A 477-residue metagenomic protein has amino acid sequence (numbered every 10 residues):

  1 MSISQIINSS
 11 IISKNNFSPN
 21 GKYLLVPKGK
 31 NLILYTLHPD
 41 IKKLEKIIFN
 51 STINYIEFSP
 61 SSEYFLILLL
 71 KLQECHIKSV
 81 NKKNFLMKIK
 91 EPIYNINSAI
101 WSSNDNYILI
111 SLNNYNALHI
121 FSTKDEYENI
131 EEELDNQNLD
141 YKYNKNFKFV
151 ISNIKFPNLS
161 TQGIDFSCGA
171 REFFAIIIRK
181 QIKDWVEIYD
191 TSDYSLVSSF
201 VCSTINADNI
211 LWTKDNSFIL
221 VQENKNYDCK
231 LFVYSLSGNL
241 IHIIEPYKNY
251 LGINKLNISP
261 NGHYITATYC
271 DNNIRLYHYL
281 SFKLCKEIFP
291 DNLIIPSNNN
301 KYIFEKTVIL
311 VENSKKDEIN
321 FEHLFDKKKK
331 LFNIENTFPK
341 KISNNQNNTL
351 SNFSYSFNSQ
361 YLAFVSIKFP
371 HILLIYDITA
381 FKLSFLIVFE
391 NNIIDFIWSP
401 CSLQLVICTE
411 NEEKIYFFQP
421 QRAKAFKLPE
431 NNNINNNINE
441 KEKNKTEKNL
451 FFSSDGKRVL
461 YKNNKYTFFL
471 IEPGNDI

Functional and structural regions predicted by a protein language model:
M1-I434, I438-I477: WD40-repeat beta-propeller superdomains and closely related acidic/aromatic-rich repeat-like regions
